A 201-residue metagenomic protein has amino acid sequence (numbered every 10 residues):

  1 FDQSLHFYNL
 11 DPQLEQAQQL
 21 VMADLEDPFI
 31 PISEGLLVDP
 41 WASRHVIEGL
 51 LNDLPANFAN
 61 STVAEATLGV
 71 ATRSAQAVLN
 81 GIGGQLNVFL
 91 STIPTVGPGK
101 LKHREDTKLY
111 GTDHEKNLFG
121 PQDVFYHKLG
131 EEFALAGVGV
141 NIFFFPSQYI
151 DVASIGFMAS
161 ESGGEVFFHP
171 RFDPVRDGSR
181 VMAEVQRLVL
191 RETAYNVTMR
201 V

Functional and structural regions predicted by a protein language model:
F1-E34, G83-L90, P94-T95: Von Willebrand factor
F1-Q3, N52-N57, S91, A159: MIDAS-like acidic motif and immediate structural context at the N-terminus of von Willebrand factor A/I domains
D2-Q16, K100-G111, G156-S162, A183-E184: Short secondary-structure boundary/capping segments
H6, G84, T95-K108, Q148 (+3 more regions): Structured alpha-helical bundle/scaffold domains in large eukaryotic membrane-trafficking regulators
L20-G83, N117-F125, D151: Von Willebrand factor
E65, T72-A77, L90-A153: VWA/integrin I-like adhesion module and closely mimicked acidic/polar interface patches used
L68-V70, L79-Q85, L188-R200: Eukaryote-biased detector of low-complexity, proline/serine/threonine-rich segments and adjacent exposed loops
G120-V201: Acidic, polar loop-rich interaction surfaces within structured domains
